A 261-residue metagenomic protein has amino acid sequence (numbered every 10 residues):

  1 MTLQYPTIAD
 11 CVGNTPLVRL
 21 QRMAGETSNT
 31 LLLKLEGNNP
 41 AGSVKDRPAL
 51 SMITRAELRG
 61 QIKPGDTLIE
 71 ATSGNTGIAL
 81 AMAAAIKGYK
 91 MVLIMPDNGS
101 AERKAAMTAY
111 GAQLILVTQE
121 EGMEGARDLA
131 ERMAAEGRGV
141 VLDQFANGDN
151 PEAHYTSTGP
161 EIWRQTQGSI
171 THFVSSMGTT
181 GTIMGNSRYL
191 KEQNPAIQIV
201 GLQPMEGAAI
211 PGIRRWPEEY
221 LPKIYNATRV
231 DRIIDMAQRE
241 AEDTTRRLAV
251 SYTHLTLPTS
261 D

Functional and structural regions predicted by a protein language model:
M1-L255, S260: PLP-dependent amino-acid enzyme catalytic core
